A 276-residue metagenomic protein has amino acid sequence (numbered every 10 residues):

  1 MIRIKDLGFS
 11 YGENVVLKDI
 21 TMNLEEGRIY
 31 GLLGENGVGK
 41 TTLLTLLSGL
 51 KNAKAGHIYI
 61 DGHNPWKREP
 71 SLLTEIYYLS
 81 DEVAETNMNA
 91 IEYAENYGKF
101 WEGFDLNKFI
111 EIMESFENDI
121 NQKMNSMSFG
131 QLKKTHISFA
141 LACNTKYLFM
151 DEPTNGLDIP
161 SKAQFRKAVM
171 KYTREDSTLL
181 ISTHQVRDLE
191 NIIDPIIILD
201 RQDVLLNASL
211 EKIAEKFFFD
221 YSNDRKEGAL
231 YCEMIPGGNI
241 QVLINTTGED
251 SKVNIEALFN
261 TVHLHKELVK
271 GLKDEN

Functional and structural regions predicted by a protein language model:
L33-E35: The feature captures the beta-strand-to-loop junction immediately N-terminal to the Walker
S48: Helix-to-loop junction immediately C-terminal to a conserved catalytic motif
G56-K67, S71-L72: Conserved ABC transporter NBD signature motif
Y78-T135: ABC-family P-loop ATPase nucleotide-binding domains
L148-E152: Catalytic Walker B motif of ABC-type/P-loop ATPase nucleotide-binding domains
F165-L180, H184-L243: ABC transporter nucleotide-binding domain
